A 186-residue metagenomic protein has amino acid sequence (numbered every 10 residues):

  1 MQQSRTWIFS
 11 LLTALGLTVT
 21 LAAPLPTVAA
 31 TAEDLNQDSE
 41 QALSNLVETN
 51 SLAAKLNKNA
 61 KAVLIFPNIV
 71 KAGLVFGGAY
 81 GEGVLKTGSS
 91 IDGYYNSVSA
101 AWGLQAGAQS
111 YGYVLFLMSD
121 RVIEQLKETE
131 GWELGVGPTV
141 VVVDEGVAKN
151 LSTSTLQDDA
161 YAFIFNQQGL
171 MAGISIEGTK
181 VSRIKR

Functional and structural regions predicted by a protein language model:
M1-R5: N-terminal secretory signal peptides that target proteins for export/translocation
S10-A22: Bacterial N-terminal signal peptides
A23-A29: Sec/Tat signal peptide C-region and signal peptidase I cleavage site
A29-R186: Small-residue-enriched, tightly packed secondary-structure blocks
